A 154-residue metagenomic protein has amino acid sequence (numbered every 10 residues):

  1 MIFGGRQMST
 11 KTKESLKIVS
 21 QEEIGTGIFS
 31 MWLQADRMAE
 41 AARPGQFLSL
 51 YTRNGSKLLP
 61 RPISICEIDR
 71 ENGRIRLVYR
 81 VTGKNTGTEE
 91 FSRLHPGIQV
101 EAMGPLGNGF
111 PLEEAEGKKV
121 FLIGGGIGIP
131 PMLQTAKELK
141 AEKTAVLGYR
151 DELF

Functional and structural regions predicted by a protein language model:
M1-Q7: Short, Lys/Arg-enriched N-terminal segments with co-localized hydrophobic residues within the first ~10-30 amino acids
G4, I68, R150-D151: Alpha-helix initiation/capping motif
S9-P96: Ferredoxin-reductase
T86-F154: FNR/FR-type flavoprotein reductase catalytic core
